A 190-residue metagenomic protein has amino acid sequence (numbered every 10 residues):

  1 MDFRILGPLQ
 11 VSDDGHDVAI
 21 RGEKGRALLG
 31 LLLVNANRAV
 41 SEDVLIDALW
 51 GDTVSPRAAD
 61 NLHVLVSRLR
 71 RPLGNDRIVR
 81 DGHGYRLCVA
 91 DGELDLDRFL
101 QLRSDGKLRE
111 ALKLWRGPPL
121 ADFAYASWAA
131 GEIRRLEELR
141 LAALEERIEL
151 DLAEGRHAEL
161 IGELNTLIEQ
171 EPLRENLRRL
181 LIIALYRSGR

Functional and structural regions predicted by a protein language model:
M1-F3: Extreme N-terminal starter segment of soluble prokaryotic enzymes
I5-D17: Short, Lys/Arg-enriched N-terminal segment that forms or immediately precedes the first helix of a structured domain
L9, E23-R26, D43, E146: Structural detector for helix-capping/boundary residues
V18-A19, E23-K24, L31-R38, W50-A59 (+2 more regions): Intrinsically disordered, charged and Pro/Gly-enriched terminal/linker segments that flank large helical-solenoid
A39-D47: Short acidic, hydrophobic short linear motifs in intrinsically disordered regions
R68-P72: Alpha-helical DNA-recognition elements
